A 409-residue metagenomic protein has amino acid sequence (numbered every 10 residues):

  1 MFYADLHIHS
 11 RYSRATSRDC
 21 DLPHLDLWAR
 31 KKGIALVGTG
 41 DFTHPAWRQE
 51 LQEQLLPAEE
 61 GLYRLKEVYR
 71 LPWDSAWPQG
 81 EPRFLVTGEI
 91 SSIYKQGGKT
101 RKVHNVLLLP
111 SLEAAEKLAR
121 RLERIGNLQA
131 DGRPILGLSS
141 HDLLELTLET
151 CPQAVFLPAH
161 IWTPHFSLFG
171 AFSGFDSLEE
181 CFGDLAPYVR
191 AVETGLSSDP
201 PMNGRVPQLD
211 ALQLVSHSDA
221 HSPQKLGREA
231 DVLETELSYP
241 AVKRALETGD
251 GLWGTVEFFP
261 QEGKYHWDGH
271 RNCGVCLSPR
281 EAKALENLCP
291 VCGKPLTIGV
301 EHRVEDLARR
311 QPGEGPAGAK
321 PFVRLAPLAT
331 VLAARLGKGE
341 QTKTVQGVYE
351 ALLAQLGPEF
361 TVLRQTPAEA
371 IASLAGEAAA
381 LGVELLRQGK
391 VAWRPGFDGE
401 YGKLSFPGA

Functional and structural regions predicted by a protein language model:
M1-S92, G97-T100, K390-A392, G402-A409: An N-terminally biased module of ancient metal coordination in phosphate/nucleic-acid-related enzymes
D5-L6, V37-D41, L85-G88, L157-A159 (+2 more regions): Active-site neighborhood of phospho(di)ester-bond hydrolases with catalytic His/Asp-centered motifs
R11-S13, T39-R48, I93, A114 (+3 more regions): Active-site environment of divalent metal-dependent phosphoester hydrolases
T16-S17, R48-Q52, F166-S173, G204 (+2 more regions): Histidine/acidic-residue-rich catalytic or RNA/ligand-binding cores of hydrolases and nuclease-related proteins
Q49-R190: Extended substrate/RNA-proximal surfaces in nucleic-acid metabolism proteins
D176-G183, V192-L277: Functional cores that coordinate and move charged inorganic groups
W253-V323: Cys/His-rich short segments
L332-A409: Low-complexity, acidic/Ser/Thr- and charged residue-rich accessory regions of DNA metabolism proteins
